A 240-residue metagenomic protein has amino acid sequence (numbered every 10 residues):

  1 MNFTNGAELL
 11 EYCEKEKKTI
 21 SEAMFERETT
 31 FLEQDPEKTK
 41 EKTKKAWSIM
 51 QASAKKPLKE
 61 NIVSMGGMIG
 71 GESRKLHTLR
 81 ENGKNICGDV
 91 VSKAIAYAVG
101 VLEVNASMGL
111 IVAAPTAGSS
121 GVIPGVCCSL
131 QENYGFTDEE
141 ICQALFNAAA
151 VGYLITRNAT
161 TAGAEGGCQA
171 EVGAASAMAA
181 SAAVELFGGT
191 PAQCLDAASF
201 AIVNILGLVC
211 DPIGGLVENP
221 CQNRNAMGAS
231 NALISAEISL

Functional and structural regions predicted by a protein language model:
M1-G109, E132-N133: Generic N-terminal targeting/processing segments that precede catalytic cores or assembly contacts
T39, A46, A94, A144 (+2 more regions): Amphipathic alpha-helix face/heptad-repeat signature
I86, A113-S120, E132, F136 (+2 more regions): Glycine- and small hydrophobic-enriched segments that form the cores of compact globular domains
C87, G135-I141, G188-C194: Structural helix-adjacent loops and short alpha-helical linkers that scaffold large soluble proteins
G88-N105, E140-A159, N204-P212: Acidic-glycine-rich active-site phosphate/pyrophosphate-binding loop
E103-C128, C168-S176: Glycine/serine-rich anion-binding loops at beta->alpha junctions that coordinate negatively charged ligand groups
P124-G135, A183-G188: Alpha-helical support elements that line or immediately flank enzyme active sites and cofactor-binding pockets
G163-E171, A175-S176, A180-L186, P191-L240: A structural signal for small-residue-enriched, beta-sheet-centric alpha/beta enzyme cores and oligomeric scaffold folds
